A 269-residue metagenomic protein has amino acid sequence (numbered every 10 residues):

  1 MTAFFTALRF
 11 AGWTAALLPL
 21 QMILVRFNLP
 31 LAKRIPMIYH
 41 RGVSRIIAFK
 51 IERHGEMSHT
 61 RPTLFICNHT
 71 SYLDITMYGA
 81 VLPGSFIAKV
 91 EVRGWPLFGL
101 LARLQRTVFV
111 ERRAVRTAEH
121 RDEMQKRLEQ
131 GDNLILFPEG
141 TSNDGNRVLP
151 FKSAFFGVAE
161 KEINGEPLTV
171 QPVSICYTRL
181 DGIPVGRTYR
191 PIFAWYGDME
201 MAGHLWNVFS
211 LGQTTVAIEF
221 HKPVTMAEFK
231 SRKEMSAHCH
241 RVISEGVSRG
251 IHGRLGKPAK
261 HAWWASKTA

Functional and structural regions predicted by a protein language model:
M1-E52, G250, A262-A269: N-terminal membrane-anchoring alpha-helices
L17-M37, S44-I46, H59-V115, E166: Catalytic core of membrane glycerolipid acyltransferases/transacylases, capturing the structured, soluble-facing
V25-L29, T141-D144, T225-M226: Short histidine/acidic/glycine/proline-rich micro-motifs that form metal- and phosphate-coordinating active-site loops
G55-H59, E123-E129: Short amphipathic alpha-helix with an adjacent loop that forms part of the alpha/beta core around
P62-L64, N133-F137, T169: Residue-level preference for the first positions of well-ordered beta-strands
F98-G99, R113, G145-K230, G253-K260: A cross-family acyltransferase "interaction/gating" segment
M124, D132-L134, P138-F151: Soluble extracytoplasmic domains of inner/organellar membrane proteins
K233, H238, V247-A269: Cytosolic-facing loops and C-terminal tails of multi-pass membrane proteins
